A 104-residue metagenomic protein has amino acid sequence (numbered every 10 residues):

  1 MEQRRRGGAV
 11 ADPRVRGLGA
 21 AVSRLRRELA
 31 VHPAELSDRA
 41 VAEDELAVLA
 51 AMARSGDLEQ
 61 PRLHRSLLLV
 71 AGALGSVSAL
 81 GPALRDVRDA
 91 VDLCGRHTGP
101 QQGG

Functional and structural regions predicted by a protein language model:
M1-G75, D92-G104: Short amphipathic alpha-helical segments that predominantly mediate membrane engagement
V77-L80, L84-A90: Mature extracytoplasmic or organellar-lumen-exposed domains after removal of signal/transit peptides
